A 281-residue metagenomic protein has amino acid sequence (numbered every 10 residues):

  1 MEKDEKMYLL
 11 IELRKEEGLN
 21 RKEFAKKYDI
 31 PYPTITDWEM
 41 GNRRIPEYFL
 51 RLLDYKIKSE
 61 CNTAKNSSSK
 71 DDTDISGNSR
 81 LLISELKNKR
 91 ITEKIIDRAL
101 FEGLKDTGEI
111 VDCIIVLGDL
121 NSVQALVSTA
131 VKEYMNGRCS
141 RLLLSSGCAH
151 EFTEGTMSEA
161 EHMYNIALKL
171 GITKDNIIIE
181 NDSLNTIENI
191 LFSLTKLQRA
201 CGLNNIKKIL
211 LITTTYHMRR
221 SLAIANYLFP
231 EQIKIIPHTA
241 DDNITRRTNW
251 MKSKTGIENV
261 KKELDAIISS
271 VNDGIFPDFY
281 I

Functional and structural regions predicted by a protein language model:
M1-E16: A short, Lys/Arg-rich alpha-helix, primarily the initiator
G18-T36: Short alpha-helical DNA-recognition segment
E47-K65: DNA major-groove recognition helix of helix-turn-helix/homeodomain DNA-binding modules
D74-N259: A structural signal for short, hydrophobic/glycine-enriched beta-strand patches
I244-I281: C-terminal capping/extension of enzyme domains
